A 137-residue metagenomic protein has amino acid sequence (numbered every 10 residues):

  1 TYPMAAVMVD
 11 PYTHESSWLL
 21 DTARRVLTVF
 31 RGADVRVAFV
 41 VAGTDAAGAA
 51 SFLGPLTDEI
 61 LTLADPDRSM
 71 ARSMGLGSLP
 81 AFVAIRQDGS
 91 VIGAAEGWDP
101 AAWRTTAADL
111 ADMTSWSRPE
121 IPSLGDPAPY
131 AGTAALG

Functional and structural regions predicted by a protein language model:
T1-M4, H14, W18-D58, R72-S78 (+2 more regions): Non-globular targeting/processing and membrane-anchoring segments
M8, I85: Catalytic metal- and UDP-sugar-binding loop of GT-A-like glycosyltransferases, i.e., residues flanking the conserved
V9-T13: Short pre-active-site segment immediately N-terminal to redox-active cysteine/selenocysteine motifs in thiol-based
L61-P66: Short acidic-hydrophobic, aromatic-tinged amphipathic segments that line or gate anion-handling sites
R68-M70: Short loop/turn elements that flank and shape the SAM/SAH-binding pocket of Class I
A81-V83: Generic short beta-strand
